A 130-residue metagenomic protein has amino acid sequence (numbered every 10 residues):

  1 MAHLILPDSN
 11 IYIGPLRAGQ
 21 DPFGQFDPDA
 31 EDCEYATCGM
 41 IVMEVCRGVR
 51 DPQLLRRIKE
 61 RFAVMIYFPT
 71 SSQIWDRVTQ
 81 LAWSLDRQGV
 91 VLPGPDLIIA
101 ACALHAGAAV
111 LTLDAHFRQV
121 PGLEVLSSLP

Functional and structural regions predicted by a protein language model:
M1-T37, R47-E60: Short, well-structured N-terminal submotif of metal-dependent ribonuclease cores
A2-H3, S127-P130: Short, C-terminally biased terminal segments at protein or domain edges
H3, I66-L111: Active-site neighborhoods of divalent-metal-dependent phosphate/nucleic-acid chemistry enzymes
P7-D8, C38, V91-P93, D114 (+1 more regions): Histidine- and aromatic-rich ligand-binding microenvironments
D8-S9, V45, V78, A103: Generic structural signal for small/hydrophobic residues in well-ordered secondary structure, especially within
Y12, V42-V45, F117-R118: A generic structural signal for short hydrophobic patches within well-formed alpha-helices
F23, C38, V42, L55-I58 (+2 more regions): A general structural signal for well-ordered alpha-helical segments in protein cores
